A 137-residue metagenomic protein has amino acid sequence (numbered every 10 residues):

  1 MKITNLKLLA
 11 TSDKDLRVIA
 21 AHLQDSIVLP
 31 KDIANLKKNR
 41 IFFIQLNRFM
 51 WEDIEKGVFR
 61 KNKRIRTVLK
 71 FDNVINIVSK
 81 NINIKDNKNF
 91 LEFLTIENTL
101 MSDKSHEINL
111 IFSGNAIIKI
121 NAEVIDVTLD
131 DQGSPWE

Functional and structural regions predicted by a protein language model:
M1-E137: Surface-exposed, interaction-prone regions used to assemble/regulate multi-protein complexes
